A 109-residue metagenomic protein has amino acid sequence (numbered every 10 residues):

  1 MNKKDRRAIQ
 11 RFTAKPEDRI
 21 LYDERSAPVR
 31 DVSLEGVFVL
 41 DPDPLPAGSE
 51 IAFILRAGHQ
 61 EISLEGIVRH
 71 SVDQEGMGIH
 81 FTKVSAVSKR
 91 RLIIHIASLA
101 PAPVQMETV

Functional and structural regions predicted by a protein language model:
M1-L34, I93, A97-V109: N-terminal helix initiation/capping motif
D5-Q10, P44-A47, I79-S98: Short solvent-exposed strand/turn elements
P16-I20, G48-E61: Short conserved beta-strand and strand-loop elements enriched in small hydrophobics with frequent Asp/Gly
D23-S26, Q60-I62, E75: Short acidic/polar mixed-charge low-complexity motifs
A27-V29, L64-R69: Short beta-strand-centered aromatic/proline hotspots
L34, P44, G58-Q60, D73-Q74: Short strand-connecting beta-turns/loops that link adjacent beta-strands
V37-D41, Q74-K83: Short, solvent-exposed secondary-structure boundary/capping segments
